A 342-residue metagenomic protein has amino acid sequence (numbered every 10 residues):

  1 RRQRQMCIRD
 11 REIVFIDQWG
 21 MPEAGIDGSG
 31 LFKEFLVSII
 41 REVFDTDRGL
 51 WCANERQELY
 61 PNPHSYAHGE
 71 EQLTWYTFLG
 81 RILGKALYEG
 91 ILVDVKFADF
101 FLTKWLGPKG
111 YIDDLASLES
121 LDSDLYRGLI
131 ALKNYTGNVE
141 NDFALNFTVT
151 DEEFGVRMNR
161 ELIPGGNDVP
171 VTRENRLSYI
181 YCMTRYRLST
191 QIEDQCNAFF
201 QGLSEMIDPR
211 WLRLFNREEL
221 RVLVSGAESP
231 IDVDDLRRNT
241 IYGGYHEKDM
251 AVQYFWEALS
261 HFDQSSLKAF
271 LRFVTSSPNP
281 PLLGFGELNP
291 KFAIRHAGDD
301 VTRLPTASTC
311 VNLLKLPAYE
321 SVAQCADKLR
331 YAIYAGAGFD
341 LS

Functional and structural regions predicted by a protein language model:
R1-Q5, R9-S342: Long, Ser/Thr/Pro/Gly-rich and/or acidic low-complexity regions in intracellular
